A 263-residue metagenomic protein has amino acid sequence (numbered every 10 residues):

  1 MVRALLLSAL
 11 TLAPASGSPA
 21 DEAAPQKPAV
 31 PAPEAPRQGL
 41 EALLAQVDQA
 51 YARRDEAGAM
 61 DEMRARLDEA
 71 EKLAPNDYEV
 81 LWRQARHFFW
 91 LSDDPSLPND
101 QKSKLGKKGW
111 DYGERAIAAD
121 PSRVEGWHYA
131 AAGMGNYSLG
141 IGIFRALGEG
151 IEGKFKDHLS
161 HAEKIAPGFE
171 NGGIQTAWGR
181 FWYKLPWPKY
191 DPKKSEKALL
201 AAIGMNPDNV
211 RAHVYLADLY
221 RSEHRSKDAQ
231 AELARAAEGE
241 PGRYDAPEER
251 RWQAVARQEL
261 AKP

Functional and structural regions predicted by a protein language model:
M1-G17: Sec-dependent N-terminal signal peptides
A15-A20, P25: Boundary at the C-terminal end of the N-terminal hydrophobic targeting segment
A23-V30, A42, Q46-E69, Q84-S122 (+4 more regions): Short coil/linker segments at helix-helix boundaries
R37-L40: Catalytic-center loop of serine/cysteine hydrolases
L73-A74, Y78-E79, H87-F89: Glycine- and aromatic-enriched membrane insertion/assembly motifs of diderm outer-membrane and organelle channel
P207-H213: Alpha-solenoid helical repeat architecture
L216-P263: Long, ordered, amphipathic alpha-helical scaffolds
